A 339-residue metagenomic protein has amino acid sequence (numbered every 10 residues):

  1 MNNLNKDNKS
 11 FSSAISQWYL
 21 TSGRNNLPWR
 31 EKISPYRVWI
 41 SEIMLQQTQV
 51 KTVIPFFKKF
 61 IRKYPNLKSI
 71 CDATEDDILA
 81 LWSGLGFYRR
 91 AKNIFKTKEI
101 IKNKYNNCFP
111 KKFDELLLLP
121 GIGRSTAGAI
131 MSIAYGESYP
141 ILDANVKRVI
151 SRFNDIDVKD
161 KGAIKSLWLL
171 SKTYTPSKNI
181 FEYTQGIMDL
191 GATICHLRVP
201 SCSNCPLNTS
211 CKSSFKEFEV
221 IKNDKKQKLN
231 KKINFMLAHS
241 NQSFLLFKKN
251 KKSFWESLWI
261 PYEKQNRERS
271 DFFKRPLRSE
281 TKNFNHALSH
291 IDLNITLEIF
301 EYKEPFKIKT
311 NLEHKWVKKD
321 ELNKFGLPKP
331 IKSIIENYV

Functional and structural regions predicted by a protein language model:
M1-N25, E31, D189-V339: Intrinsically disordered, low-complexity, charged terminal extensions of DNA damage-control enzymes
N3-S201, L207-S210, F215-K216: Catalytic cores of DNA base-excision repair glycosylases
